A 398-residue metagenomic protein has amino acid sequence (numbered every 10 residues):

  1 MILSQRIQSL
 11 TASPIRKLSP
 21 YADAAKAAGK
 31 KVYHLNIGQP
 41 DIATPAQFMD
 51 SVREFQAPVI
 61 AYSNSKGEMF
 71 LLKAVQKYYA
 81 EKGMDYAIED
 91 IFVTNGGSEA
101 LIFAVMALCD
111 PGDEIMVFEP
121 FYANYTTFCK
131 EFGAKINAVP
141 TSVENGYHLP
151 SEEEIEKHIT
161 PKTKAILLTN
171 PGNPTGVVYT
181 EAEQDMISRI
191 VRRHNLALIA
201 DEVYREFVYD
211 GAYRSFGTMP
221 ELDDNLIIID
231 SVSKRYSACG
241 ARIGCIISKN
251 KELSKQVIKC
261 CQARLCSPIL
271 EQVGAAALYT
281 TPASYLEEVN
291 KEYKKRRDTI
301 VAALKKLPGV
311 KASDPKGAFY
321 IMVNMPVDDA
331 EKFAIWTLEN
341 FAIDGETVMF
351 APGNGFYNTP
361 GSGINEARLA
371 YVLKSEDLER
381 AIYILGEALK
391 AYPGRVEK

Functional and structural regions predicted by a protein language model:
L3, T11-S13, L18-K31, I37-F55 (+3 more regions): PLP-dependent class I/II
L35, P58-Y62, A74-K77, E81: Glycine-rich loop-to-alpha-helix module at the N-terminal edge of alpha/beta enzyme cores
Y62-S63, E287: Short, surface-exposed loop/turn segments at secondary-structure junctions
K66-G67: Short beta-strand to alpha-helix junction loop
